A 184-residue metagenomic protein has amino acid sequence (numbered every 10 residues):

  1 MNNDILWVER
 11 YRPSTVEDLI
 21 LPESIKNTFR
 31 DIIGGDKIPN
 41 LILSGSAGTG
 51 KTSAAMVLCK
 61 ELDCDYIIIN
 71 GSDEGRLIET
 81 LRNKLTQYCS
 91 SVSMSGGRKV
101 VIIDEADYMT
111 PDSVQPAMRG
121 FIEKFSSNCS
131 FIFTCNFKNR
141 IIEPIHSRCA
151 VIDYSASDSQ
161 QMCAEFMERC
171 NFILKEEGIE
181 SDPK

Functional and structural regions predicted by a protein language model:
M1-K175, S181-P183: P-loop/Walker A NTP-binding region and its immediately flanking N-terminal helices in P-loop NTPase folds
